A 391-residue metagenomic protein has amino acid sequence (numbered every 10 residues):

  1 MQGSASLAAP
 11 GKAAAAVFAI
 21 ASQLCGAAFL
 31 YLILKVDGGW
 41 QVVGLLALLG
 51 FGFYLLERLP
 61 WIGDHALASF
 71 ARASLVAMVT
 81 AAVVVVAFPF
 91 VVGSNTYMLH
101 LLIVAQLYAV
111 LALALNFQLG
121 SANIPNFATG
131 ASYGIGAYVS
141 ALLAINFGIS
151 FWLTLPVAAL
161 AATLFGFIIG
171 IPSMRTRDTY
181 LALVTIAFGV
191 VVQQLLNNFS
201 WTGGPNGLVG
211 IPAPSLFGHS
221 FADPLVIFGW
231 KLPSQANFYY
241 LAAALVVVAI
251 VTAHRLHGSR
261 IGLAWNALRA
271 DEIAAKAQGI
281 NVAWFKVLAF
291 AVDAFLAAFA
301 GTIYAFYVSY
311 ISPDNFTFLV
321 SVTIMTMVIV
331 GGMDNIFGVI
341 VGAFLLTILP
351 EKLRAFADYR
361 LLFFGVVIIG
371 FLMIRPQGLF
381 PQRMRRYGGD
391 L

Functional and structural regions predicted by a protein language model:
M1-L391: Transmembrane alpha-helices and adjacent helix-loop boundaries
